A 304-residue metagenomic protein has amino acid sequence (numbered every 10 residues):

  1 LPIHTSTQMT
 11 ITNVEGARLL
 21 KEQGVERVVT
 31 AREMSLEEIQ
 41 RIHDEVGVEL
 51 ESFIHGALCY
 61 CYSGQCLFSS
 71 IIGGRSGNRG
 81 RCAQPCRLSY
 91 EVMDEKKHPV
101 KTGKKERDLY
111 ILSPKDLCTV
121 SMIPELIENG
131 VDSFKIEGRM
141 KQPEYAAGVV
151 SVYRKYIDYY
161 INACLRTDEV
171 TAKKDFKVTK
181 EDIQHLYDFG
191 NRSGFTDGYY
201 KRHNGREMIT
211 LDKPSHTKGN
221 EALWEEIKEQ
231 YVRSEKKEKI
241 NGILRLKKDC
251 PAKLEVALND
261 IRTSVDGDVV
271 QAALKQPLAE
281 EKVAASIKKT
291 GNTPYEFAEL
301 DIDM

Functional and structural regions predicted by a protein language model:
L1-L19: N-terminal active-site wall of soluble small-molecule enzyme domains
P2, R18-M304: Surface-exposed amphipathic alpha-helical tracts and adjacent flexible/coil segments at the periphery of soluble enzymes
